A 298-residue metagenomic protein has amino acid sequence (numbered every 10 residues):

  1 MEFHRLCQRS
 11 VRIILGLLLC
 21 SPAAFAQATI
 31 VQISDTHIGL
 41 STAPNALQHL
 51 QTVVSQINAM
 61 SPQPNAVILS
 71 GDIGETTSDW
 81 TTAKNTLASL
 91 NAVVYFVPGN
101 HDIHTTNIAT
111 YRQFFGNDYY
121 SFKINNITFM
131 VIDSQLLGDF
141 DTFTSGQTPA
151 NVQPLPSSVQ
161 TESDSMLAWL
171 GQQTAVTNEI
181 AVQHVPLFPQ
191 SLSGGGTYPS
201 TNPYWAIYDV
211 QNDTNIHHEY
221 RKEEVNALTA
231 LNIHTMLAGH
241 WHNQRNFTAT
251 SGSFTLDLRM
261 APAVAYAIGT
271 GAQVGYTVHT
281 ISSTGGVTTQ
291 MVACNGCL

Functional and structural regions predicted by a protein language model:
E2-I14: Bacterial N-terminal signal peptides that target proteins for export
R12-P22: Bacterial N-terminal signal peptides
F25-T82: N-terminal active-site segment of His-dependent metallophosphoesterases
D35, G71-D72, G99-N100, H184 (+1 more regions): Active-site glycine-centered loops adjacent to acidic/histidine catalytic or metal-binding residues that shape
S78-N178, Y204-I207, E223-L231, T235 (+2 more regions): Extended active-site neighborhood of metal-dependent phosphoesterases/phosphodiesterases
A175-S191: Short acidic, glycine-rich surface-loop motifs adjacent to enzyme active sites
L187-Y208: Active-site His/acidic residue clusters
S283-L298: Acidic, His/Gly-rich catalytic cores of divalent-metal-dependent hydrolytic chemistry
